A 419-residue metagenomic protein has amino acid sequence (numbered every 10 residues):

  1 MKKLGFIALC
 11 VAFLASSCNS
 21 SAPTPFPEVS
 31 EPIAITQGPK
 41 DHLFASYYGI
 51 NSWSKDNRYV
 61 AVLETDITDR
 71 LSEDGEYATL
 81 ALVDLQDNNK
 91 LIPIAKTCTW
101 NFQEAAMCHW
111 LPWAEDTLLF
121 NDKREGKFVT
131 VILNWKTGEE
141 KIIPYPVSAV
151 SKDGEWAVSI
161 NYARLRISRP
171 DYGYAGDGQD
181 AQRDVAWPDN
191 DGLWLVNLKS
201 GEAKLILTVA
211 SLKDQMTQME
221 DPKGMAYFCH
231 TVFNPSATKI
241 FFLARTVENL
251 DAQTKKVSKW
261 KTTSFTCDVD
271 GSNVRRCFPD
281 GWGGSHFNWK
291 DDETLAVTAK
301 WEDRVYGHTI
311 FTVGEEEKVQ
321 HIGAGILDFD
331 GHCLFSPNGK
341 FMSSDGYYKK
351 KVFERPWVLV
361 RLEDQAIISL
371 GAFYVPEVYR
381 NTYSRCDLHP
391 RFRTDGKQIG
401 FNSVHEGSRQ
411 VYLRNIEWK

Functional and structural regions predicted by a protein language model:
I33-A78: Beta-strand-rich domains and repeat architectures in extracellular enzymes and scaffolds, especially beta-propellers
I33-L43, P93-F102, G201-G224, I368-T382: Surface-exposed loop and turn segments in beta-propeller and other repeat-based domains that flank or scaffold
Y47-G49, I67, E73-K123: Blade-loop segments of beta-propeller domains
I50-V60, W100-L118, D122-K123, S148-W156 (+5 more regions): Blade-terminus and WD-like Trp-Asp/Gly-His loop motifs, strongest in beta-propeller folds
L63-Y77, I160-N190, F242-W260, K300-E302 (+1 more regions): Short, conserved, GDST-rich strand-edge loop motifs in beta-rich repeat architectures
T99-G192, I206-P222: Asp-box/WD-like beta-propeller blade repeats and closely related beta-sheet repeat scaffolds
G281-G283, I322-L334, A366-R391: Conserved blade-ending motifs and adjacent loop-strand segments that build the rim/top face of beta-propeller domains
V305-Y306, G323-I368: Loop/turn-rich, solvent-exposed surfaces of beta-rich toroidal or solenoidal domains
